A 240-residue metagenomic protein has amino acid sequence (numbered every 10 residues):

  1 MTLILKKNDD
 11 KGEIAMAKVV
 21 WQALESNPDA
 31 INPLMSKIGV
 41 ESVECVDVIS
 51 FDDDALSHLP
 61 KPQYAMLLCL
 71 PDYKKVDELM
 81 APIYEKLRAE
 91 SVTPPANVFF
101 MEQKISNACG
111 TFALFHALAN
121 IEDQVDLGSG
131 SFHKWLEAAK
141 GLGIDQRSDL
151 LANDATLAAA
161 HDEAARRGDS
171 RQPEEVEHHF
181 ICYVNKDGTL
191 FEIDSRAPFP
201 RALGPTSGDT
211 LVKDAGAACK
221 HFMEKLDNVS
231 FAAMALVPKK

Functional and structural regions predicted by a protein language model:
T2-K240: Cysteine-dependent deubiquitinase/ubiquitin-like isopeptidase catalytic cores across multiple families
